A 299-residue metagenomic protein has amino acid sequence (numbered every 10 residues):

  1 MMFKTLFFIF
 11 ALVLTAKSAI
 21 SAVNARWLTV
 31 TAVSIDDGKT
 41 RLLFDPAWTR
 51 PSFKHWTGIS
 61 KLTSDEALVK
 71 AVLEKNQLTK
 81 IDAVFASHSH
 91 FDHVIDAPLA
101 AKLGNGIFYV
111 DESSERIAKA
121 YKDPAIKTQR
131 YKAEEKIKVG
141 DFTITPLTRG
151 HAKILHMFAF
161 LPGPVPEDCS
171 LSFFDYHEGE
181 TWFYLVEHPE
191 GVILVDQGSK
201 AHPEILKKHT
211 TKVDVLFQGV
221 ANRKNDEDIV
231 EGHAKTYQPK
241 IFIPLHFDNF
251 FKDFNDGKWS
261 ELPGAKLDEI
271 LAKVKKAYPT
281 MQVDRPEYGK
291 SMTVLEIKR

Functional and structural regions predicted by a protein language model:
F10, A16-A67, K153, S172-F173: Zn-dependent metallo-beta-lactamase
S21-V23, D36-L42, K136-T145, E187-L194 (+2 more regions): Beta-strand-turn-beta hairpins that frame and shape the catalytic cleft of phosphate-ester-processing enzymes
T40-H90, I95-P98, F160-S170, K200-T211: Pre-active-site segment of Zn-dependent metallo-hydrolases
F44-D45, K80-S89, Y109-D111, L194-S199 (+3 more regions): Active-site neighborhood of phospho(di)ester-bond hydrolases with catalytic His/Asp-centered motifs
R50-P51, S89-V94, E115-A118, A133-I137 (+5 more regions): Active-site environment of divalent metal-dependent phosphoester hydrolases
V72-I137, T143-M157: Active-site HxH/HxHxD metal-binding segment of metal-dependent hydrolases
K119-K136, E231, K235-R299: Binuclear metal-ion centers of metallo-dependent hydrolases, dominated by the metallo-beta-lactamase
E167-T236: Active-site-proximal loop/helix segments of hydrolase catalytic cores
